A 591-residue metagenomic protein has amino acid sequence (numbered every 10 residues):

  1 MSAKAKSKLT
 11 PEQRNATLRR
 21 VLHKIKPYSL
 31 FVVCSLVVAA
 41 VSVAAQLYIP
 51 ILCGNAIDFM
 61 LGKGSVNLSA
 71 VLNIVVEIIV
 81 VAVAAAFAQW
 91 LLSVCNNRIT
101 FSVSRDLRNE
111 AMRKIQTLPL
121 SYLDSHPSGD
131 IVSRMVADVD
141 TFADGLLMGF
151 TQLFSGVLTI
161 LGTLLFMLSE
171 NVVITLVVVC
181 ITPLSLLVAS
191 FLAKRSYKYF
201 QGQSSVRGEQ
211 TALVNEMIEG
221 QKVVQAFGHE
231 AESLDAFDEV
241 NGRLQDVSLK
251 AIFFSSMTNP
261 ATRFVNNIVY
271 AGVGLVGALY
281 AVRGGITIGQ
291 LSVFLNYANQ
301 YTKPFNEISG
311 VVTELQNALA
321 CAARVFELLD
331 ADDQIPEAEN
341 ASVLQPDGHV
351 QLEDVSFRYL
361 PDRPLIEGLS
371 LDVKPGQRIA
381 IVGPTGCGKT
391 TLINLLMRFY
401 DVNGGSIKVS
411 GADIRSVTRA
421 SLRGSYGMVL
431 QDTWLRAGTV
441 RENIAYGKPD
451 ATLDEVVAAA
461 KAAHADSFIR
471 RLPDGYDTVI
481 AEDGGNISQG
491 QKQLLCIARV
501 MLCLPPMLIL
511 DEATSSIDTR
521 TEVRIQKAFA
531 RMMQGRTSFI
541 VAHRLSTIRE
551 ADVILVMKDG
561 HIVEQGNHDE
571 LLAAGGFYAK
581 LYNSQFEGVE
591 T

Functional and structural regions predicted by a protein language model:
M1-Q46, L61-V75, L92-N96, T100 (+8 more regions): Membrane-integrated ABC transporters
S2-P11, F101, N109-S133, A137-V139 (+6 more regions): Short intracellular "coupling" helices and adjacent cytoplasmic loop segments at the cytosolic face of multi-pass
P27, L120-S121, A137-L146, F150 (+7 more regions): An intracellular "coupling" helix at the cytosolic face of ABC transporter transmembrane type-1 domains
V32-A88, L168-V173, G284-I288: Transmembrane helix-loop-helix hairpins at lipid-water interfaces of multipass membrane proteins, especially the type-1
Y48-P50, G54, V81-A84, F150-A193 (+1 more regions): A hydrophobic transmembrane-helix motif
V80-A84, P183, V214, F264 (+2 more regions): Hydrophobic transmembrane alpha-helices
H229, F253, Y270, Q300-L328: Cytosolic ends of transmembrane helices, especially the final helix of ABC transmembrane type-1 domains
E337, V343-T591: ABC-type nucleotide-binding domain
